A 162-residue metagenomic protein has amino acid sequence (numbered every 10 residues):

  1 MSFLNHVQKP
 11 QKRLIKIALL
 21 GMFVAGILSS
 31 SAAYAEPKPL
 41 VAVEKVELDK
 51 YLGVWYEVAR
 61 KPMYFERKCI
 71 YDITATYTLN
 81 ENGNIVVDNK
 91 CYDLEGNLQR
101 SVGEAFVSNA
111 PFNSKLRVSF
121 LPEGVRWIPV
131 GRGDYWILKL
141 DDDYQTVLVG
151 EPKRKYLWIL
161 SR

Functional and structural regions predicted by a protein language model:
S2-L4, L20-V24, L28-R162: A beta-rich soluble binding module of mature secreted/lumenal proteins
N5-L19: Bacterial N-terminal signal peptides that target proteins for export
